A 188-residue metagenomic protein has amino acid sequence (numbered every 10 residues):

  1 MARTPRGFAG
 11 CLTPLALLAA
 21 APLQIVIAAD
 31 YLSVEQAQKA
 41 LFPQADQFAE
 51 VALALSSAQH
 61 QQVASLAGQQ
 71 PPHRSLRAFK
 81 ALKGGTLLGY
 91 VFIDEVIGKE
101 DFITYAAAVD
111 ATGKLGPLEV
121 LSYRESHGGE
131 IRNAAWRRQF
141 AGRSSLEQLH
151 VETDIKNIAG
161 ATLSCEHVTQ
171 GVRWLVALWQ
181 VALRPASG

Functional and structural regions predicted by a protein language model:
A2-T104, A111-G188: Intrinsically disordered terminal and processing segments
